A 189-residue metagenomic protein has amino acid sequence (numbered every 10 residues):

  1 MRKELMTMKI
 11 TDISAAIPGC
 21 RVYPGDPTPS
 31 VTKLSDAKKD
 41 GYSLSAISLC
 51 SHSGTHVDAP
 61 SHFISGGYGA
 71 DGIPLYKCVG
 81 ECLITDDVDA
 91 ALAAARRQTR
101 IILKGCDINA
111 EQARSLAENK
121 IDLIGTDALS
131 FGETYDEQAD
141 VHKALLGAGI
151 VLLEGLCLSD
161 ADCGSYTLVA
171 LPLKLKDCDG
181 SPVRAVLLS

Functional and structural regions predicted by a protein language model:
R2-S189: Active-/binding-site microenvironments in catalytic and ligand-binding cores
